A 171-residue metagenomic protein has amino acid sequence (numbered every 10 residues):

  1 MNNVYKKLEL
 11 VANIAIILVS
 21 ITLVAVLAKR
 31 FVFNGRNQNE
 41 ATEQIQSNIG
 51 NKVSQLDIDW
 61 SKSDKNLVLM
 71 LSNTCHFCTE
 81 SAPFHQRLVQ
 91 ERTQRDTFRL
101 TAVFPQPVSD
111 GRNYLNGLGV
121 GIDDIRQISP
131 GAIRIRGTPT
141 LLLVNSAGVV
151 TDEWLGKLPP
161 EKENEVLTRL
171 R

Functional and structural regions predicted by a protein language model:
M1-G50, V166, R171: N-terminal targeting signals for export/organelle localization
V53-L56, I125-S129: N-terminal post-signal-peptidase region of extra-cytosolic proteins
I58-T79, H85: Short active-site neighborhood of thiol/selenol oxidoreductases, capturing the structured segment around
L69, L100-A102, L143: Structural beta-sheet core signal
S72, V103-P105, S146: Cofactor-binding loop segments of dinucleotide-utilizing enzymes, especially the Rossmann-like FAD- and NAD(P)+-binding
H76-S81, H85, T101-V103, D110-N113: Membrane-proximal soluble helical/coiled-coil segments that couple transmembrane anchors to catalytic or regulatory
R95-R112, V120-I128: Thiol-based oxidoreductase modules, predominantly thioredoxin-like and allied folds used for disulfide exchange
G117-V120, Q127-L170: Thiol/disulfide oxidoreductase modules built on the thioredoxin-like
